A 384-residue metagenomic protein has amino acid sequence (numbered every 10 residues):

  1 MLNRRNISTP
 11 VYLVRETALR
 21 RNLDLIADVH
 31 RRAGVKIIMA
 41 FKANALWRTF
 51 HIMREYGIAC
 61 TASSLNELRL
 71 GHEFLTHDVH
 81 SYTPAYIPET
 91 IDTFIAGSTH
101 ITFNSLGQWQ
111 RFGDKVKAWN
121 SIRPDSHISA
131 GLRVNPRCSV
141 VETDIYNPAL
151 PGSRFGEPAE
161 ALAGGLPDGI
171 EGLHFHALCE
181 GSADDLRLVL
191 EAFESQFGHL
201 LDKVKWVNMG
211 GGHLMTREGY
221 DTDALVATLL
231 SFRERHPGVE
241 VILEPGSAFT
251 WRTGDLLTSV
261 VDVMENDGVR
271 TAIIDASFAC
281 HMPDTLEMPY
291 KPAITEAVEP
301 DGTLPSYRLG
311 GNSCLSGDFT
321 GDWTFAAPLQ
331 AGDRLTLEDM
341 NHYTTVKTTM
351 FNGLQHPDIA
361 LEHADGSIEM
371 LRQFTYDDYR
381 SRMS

Functional and structural regions predicted by a protein language model:
M1-H77, S81-Y86, T90, S277 (+2 more regions): N-terminal capping/small domains of soluble enzymes
V35-W206, Y220, T228-S231, R235: Active-site-proximal beta-alpha core segment in soluble small-molecule metabolic enzymes
C138-V140, C179, M215, F249 (+1 more regions): Feature marks short, surface-exposed loop/turn motifs that line or immediately flank catalytic pockets and channel
G169, E194-K203, Y220-A248, D255 (+3 more regions): Contiguous, function-dense segments enriched for cysteine-driven chemistry and partner/ligand-binding capacity
A177-L178, V207-T216, P245-A248: Glycine-rich beta-strand-to-loop/alpha-helix junction loops that act as flexible
S182-L188, T216-L225, R252-D262, D322-F325: Short glycine/threonine-rich loop-to-helix capping motif typified by GTGT followed within a few residues by an Asp-Pro
L243-S384: Charged (often Lys/Glu-rich) extended helix/loop segments that serve as interaction or gating elements
